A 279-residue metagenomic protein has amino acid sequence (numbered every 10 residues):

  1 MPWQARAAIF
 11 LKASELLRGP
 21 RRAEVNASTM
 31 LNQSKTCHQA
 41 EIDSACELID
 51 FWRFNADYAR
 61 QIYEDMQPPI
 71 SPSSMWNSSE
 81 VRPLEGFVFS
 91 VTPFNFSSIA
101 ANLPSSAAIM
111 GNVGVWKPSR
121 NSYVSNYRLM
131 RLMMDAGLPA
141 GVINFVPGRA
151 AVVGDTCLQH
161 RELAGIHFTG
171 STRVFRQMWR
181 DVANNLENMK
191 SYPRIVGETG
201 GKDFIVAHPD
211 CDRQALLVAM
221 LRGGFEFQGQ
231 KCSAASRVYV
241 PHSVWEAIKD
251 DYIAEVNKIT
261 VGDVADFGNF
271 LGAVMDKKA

Functional and structural regions predicted by a protein language model:
M1-Y63: Glycine-rich loop-to-alpha-helix module at the N-terminal edge of alpha/beta enzyme cores
R6, T29, G111, I143 (+4 more regions): Residue-level signal for inorganic ion chemistry
Y58, V91, R149, T169: Conserved residues at the C-terminal ends of beta-strands
D65-A140, Q214: Conserved small-residue-rich beta-alpha loop and adjacent elements that most often cradle the phosphate/pyrophosphate
W76-S79, N144-H167: A structured beta-alpha segment of the ubiquitous adenosine-cofactor-binding alpha/beta core
S106-A108, C157, E187: Hydrophobic/aromatic ligand-binding patch that stacks against planar heteroaromatic rings of cofactors or nucleotides
K117-S119, P147, P209: Short beta->alpha connector loops at strand-helix junctions that form conserved, small/polar/Pro-enriched
L132, G137, Q159-H160, G165 (+1 more regions): ALDH superfamily catalytic-core signature
